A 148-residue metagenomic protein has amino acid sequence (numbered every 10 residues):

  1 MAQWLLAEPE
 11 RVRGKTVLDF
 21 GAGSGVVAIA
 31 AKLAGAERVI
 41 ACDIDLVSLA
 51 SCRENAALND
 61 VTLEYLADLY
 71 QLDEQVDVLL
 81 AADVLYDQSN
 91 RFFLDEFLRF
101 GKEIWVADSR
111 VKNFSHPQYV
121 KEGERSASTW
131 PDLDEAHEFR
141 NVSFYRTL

Functional and structural regions predicted by a protein language model:
A2-L148: S-adenosylmethionine-dependent methyltransferases
